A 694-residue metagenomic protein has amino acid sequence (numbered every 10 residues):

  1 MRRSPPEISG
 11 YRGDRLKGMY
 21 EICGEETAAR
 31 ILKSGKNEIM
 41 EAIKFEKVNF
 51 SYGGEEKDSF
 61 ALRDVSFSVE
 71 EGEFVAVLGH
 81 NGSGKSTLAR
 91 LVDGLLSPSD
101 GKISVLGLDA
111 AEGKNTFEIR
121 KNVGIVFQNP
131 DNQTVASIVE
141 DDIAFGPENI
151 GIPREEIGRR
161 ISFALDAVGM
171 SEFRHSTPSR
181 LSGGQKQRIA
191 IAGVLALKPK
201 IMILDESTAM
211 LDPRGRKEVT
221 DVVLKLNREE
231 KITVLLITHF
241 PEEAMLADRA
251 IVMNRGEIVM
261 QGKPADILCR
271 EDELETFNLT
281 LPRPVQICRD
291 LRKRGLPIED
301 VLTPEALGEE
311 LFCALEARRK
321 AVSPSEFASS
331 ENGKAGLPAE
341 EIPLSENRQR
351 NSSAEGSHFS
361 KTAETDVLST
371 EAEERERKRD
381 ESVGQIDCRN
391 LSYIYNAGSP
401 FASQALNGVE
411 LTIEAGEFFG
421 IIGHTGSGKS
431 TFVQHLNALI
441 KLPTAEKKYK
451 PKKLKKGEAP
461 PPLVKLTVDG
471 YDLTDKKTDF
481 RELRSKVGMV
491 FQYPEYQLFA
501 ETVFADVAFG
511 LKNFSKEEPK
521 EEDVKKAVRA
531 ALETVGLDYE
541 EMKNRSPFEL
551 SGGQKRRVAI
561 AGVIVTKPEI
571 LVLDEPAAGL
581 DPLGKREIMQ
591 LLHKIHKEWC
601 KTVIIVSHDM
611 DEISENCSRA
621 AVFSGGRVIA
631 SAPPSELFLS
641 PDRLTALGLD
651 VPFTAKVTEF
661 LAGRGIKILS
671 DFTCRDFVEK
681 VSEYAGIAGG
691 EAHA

Functional and structural regions predicted by a protein language model:
L78-H80, I422-H424: The feature captures the beta-strand-to-loop junction immediately N-terminal to the Walker
D93, N437: Helix-to-loop junction immediately C-terminal to a conserved catalytic motif
G101-A111, I119, A445-D475, L483 (+1 more regions): Conserved ABC transporter NBD signature motif
T177-L181, Q185, S546-L550, Q554: Conserved ABC ATPase signature
K198, K567: Conserved catalytic motifs of ABC-family nucleotide-binding domains
M202-D205, L571-D574: Catalytic Walker B motif of ABC-type/P-loop ATPase nucleotide-binding domains
